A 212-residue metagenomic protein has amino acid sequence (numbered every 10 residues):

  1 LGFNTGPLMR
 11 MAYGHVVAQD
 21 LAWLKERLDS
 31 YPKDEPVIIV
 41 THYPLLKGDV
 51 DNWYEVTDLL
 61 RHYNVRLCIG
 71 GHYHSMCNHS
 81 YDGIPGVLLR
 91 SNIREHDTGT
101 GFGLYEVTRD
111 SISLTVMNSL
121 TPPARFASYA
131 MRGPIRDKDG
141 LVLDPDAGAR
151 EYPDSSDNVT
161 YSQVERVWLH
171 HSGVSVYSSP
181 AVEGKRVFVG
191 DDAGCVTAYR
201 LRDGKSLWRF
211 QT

Functional and structural regions predicted by a protein language model:
T5, L89-S91, V107, S172 (+1 more regions): Active-site donor-binding loop signature of nucleotide-sugar glycosyltransferases
G6-R10: A short, flexible beta-alpha/helix-coil linker loop
M11-P85: His/acidic metal-ligating clusters that form di-metal
N78, L104-E106, A198-Y199: Conserved blade-register residue in beta-propeller folds
S80-D82, T108, E183: Structural motif
I84-A149: Binuclear metal-dependent phosphoesterase catalytic core
D137-Y177, A181-T212: Extracytoplasmic/lumenal domain signature
